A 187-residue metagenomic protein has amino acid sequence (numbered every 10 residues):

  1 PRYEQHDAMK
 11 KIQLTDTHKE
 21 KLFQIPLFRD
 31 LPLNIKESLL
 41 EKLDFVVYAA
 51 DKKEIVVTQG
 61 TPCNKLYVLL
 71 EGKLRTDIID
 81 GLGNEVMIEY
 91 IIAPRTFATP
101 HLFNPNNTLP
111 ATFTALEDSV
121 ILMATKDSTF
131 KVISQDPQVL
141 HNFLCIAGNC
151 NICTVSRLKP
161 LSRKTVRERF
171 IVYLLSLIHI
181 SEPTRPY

Functional and structural regions predicted by a protein language model:
P1-H6, K42-L43, M87-C145, I152: Cyclic-nucleotide recognition modules
P1-K52, T96-F97, H101-N104: Cyclic nucleotide-binding regulatory module and flanking cytosolic helices
D51, L70-E71, I92, E117: A cytosolic small-molecule/anion-sensing beta-strand core signal
I55-T61: Short phosphate-coordinating micro-motif centered on Lys-Gly-acidic
N64-D77, A93-P94: Glycine- and acidic-residue-biased ligand/ion/polar-headgroup-sensing regions
T154-V166, S181: Short, Lys/Arg-enriched, Trp-marked, Pro/Gly-tolerant hinge/linker segments that flank
Y173-L177: Short amphipathic alpha-helical elements of helix-turn-helix/winged-helix folds
I178-Y187: Single conserved hydrophobic/aromatic residue that forms the stacking wall/gate of nucleotide- or nucleobase-binding
